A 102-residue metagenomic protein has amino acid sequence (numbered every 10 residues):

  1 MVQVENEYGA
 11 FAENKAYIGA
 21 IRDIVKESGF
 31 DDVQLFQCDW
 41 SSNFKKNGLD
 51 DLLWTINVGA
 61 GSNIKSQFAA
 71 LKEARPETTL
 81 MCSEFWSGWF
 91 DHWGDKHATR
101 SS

Functional and structural regions predicted by a protein language model:
M1-D51: Active-site neighborhood of glycoside hydrolase catalytic domains
V4-Y8, D39-S41, I56-A60, E84-W89: Short, flexible loop/turn elements at secondary-structure junctions
D32, G61-S102: Catalytic-core region of carbohydrate-active enzymes that cleave or remodel glycosidic bonds
L49-W54, E77-M81: Glycine-enriched alpha-helix->loop->beta-strand junction motifs that scaffold or abut catalytic
L52-I56, A98-R100: Short, hinge-like loop/turn segments at secondary-structure boundaries
